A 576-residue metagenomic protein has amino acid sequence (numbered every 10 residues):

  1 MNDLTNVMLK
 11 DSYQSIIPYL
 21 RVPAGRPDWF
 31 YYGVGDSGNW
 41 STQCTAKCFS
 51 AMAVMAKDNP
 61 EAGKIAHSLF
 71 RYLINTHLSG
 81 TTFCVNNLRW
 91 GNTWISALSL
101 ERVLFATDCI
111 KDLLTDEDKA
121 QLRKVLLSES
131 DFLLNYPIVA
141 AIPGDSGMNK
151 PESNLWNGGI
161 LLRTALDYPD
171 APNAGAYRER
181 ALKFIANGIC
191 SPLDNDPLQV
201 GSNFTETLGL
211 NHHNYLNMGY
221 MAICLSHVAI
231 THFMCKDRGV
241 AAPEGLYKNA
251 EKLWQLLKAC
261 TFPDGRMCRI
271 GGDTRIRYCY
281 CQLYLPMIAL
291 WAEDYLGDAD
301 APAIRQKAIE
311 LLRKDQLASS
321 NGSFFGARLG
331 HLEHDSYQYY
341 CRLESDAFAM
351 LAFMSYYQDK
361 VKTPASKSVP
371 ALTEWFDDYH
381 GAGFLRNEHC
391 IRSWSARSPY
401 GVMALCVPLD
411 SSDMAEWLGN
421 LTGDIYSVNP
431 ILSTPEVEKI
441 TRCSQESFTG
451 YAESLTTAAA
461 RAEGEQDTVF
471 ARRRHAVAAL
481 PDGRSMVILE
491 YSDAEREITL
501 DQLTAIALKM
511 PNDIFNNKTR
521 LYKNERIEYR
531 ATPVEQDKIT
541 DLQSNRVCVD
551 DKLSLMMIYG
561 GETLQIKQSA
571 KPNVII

Functional and structural regions predicted by a protein language model:
M1-T82: Low-complexity, Ser/Thr/Pro/Gly-enriched N-terminal "stalk/linker" regions
Y32-G38, C48, L73, V103 (+7 more regions): Generic structural hydrophobic/aromatic packing signal, biased to beta-strands
T45, S153-N154, D482: Helix-boundary capping/turn motifs
C48-N59, A66-L88, T93, V103-F105 (+8 more regions): Secondary-structure-rich domain cores
A56, D196-P197, P572-I576: Short, intrinsically disordered, charge-balanced linker/junction segments flanking boundaries in proteins
A56-A62, D112-K119, A171-P172: Short coil/turn connectors between adjacent alpha-helices in alpha-solenoid helical repeat scaffolds
T81-A106, D118-H380: Extracellular polysaccharide-recognition and catalytic grooves
C224, M234-G245, F262-I576: Extended polysaccharide-engagement surfaces of secreted carbohydrate-active enzymes
